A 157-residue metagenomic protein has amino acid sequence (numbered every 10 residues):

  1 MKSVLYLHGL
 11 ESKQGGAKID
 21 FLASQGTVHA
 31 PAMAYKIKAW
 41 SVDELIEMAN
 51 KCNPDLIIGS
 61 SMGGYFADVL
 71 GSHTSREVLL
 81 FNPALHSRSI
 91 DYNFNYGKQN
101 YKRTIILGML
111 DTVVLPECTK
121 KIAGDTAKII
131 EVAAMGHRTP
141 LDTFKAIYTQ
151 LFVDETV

Functional and structural regions predicted by a protein language model:
M1-C52: Active-site catalytic motif of lipid deacylating hydrolases and related acyltransferases
P31-M33, I129-G136: Short glycine-rich catalytic loops that host catalytic nucleophiles or stabilize transition states across multiple
A39, A134-K145: Catalytic histidine-centered segment of alpha/beta-hydrolase-like enzymes
L56-I57, V78: Conserved alpha/beta-hydrolase fold motif
I58-A67: Gly/Ala-rich beta-loop-alpha elbow adjacent to hydrolase catalytic centers
S75-R88: A conserved short beta-strand
Q99, T104-D111: Short beta-strand/loop motif that positions the catalytic acidic residue of the alpha/beta-hydrolase fold
T112-C118, P140: Conserved alpha/beta-hydrolase "acid-adjacent" motif
